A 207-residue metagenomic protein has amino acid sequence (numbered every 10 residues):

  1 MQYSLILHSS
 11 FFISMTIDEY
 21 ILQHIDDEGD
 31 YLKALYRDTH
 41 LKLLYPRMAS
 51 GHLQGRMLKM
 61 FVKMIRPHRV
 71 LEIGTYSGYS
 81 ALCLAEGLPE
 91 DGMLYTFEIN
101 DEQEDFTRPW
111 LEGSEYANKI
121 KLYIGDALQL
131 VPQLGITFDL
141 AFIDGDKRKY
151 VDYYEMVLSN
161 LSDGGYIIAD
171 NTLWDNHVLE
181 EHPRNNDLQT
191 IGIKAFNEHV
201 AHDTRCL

Functional and structural regions predicted by a protein language model:
Q2-L140, K147-I168, T172-L207: A short alpha-helical cap/connector motif
